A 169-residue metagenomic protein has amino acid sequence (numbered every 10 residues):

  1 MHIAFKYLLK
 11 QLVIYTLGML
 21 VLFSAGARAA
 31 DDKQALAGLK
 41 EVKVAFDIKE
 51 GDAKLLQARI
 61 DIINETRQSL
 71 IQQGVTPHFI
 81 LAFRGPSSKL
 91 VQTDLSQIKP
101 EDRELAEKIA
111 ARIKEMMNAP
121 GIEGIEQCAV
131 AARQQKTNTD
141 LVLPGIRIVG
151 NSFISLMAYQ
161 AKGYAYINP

Functional and structural regions predicted by a protein language model:
M1-L9: N-terminal secretory signal peptides that target proteins for export/translocation
Q11-F23: Bacterial N-terminal signal peptides
A25-A29: Sec/Tat signal peptide C-region and signal peptidase I cleavage site
A37-G51, L90-I98: Acidic/histidine-rich, surface-exposed loop or edge segments in extracytoplasmic proteins
A58-Q72: Histidine-anchored nucleotide/phosphate-binding helix
L70-L81, Q127: Surface-exposed patches in mature extracellular/periplasmic domains of secreted proteins
P77-D94: Acidic helix-start/capping segments at beta-turn-to-alpha-helix junctions
V91-P169: A cross-taxonomic marker for long C-terminal extensions/tails that follow the last structured domain
